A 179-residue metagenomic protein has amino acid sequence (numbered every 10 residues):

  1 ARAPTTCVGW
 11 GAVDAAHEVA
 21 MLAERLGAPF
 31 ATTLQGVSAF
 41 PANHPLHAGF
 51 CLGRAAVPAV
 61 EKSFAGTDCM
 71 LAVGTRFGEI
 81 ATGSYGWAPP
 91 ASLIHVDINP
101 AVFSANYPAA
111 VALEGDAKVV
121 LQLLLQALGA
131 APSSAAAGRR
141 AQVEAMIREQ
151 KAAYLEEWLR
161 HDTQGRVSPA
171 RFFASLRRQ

Functional and structural regions predicted by a protein language model:
A1, R25-P29, T33, M70-V73 (+5 more regions): Change "in soluble alpha/beta enzymes" to "in soluble alpha/beta proteins
A1-R2, A91: Nucleotide donor/acceptor-binding cores
R2-M70, S175-Q179: Anionic-ligand anchoring segments at beta-strand to alpha-helix junctions in alpha/beta enzyme folds, i.e., glycine
V8-G9, G49, L113, H161 (+1 more regions): Glycine- and other small-residue-rich loops at beta-strand/loop junctions that grip anionic moieties
A16, G115-K118, R166, A170: Conserved structured core elements
A20, I147-Q179: Active-site diphosphate/adenylate-binding microenvironment
G36-M146: Glycine-rich, acidic loop regions that bind phosphate or pyrophosphate groups
